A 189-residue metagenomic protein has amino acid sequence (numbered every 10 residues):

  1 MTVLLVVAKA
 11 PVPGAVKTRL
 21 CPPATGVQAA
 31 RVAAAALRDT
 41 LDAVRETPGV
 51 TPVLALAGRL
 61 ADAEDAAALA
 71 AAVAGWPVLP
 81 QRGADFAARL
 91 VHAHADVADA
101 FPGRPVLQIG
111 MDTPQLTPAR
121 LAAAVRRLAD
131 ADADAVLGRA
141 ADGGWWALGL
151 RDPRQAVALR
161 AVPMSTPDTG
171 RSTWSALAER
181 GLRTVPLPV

Functional and structural regions predicted by a protein language model:
M1-L20: N-terminal nucleotide-binding beta1-loop-alpha1 segment
V12-T18, A63-D65, W146-A147: Short acidic/His/Gly/Ser-rich catalytic and metal-binding motifs that mark active-site loops of diverse hydrolases
R31-G49: A short, N-terminal amphipathic alpha-helix
R45-W76: Acidic donor-binding segment of Leloir-type glycosyltransferases
D65-P105, T166, A176: Short phosphate-binding loop-to-helix
Q115-D142: Conserved donor-nucleotide/metal-binding helix-loop-beta segment in metal-dependent transferases, i.e., the alpha-helix
R154-L177: Short, glycine-/small-residue-rich phosphate/pyrophosphate-handling segment
S175-V189: Conserved alpha/beta core of the MobA/IspD/sugar-nucleotide pyrophosphorylase nucleotidyltransferase superfamily
